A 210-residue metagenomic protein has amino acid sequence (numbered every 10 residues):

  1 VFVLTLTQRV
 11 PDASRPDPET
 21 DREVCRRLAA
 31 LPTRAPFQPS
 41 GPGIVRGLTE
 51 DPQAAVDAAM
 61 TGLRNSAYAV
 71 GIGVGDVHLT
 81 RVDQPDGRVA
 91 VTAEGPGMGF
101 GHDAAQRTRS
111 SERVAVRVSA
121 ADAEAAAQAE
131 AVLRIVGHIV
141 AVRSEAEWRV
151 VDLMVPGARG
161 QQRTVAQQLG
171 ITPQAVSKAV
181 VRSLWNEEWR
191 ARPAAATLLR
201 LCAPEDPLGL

Functional and structural regions predicted by a protein language model:
V1-R109: DNA-contacting interfaces and partner/effector-binding or oligomerization modules in DNA-centric proteins
A127-V140: Short, Lys/Arg-enriched N-terminal segment that forms or immediately precedes the first helix of a structured domain
I139-E147: N-terminal positioning helix adjacent to the helix-turn-helix/winged-helix DNA-binding module
A146-M154: Short alpha-helical "packing" element that flanks the helix-turn-helix/winged-helix DNA-binding module
G157-A158: Flexible coil/turn residues that form the inter-helical turn or adjacent wing/linker of helix-turn-helix
Q161-I171, V176: Short alpha-helical "recognition helix" segments of helix-turn-helix
S177-K178, R182: Key DNA-contacting residues within the recognition helix of helix-turn-helix
W189-L210: Intrinsically disordered, low-complexity basic tails/linkers immediately adjacent to helix-turn-helix/homeobox/MYB/SANT
